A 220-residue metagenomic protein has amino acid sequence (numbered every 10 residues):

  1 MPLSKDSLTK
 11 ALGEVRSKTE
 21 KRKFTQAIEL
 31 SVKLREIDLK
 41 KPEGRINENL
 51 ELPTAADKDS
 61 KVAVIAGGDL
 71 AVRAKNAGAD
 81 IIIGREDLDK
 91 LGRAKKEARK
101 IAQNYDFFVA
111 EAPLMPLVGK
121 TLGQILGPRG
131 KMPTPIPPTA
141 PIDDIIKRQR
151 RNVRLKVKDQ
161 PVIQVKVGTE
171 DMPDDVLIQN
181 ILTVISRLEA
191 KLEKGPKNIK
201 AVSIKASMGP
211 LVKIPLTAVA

Functional and structural regions predicted by a protein language model:
M1-D6, K10, P215-A220: Intrinsically disordered, compositionally biased charged tails
K10-K18: Interdomain regulatory linker/hinge segments that flank or connect interaction modules in polarity/junction/synaptic
A11, A74, G127, I204: Residue-level signature of catalytic and energy-coupling elements of molecular machines, predominantly ATP/GTP-dependent
S17-V72, R93-K96: Translation machinery proteins
R22-I28, K191-S203: Flexible, glycine/charged-enriched surface loops at secondary-structure junctions
A27, K33-R35, G67-D69, E86-L88 (+3 more regions): Short, ordered loop/turn segments at secondary-structure junctions
R85-R187: Long, charge-patterned amphipathic alpha-helical coiled-coil/hairpin "stalk" segments used as oligomerization
G130-K131, K158-P173, K194-K197, S203-K213 (+1 more regions): Glycine-rich phosphate/diphosphate-binding loops and the adjacent beta-loop-alpha structural elements that coordinate
